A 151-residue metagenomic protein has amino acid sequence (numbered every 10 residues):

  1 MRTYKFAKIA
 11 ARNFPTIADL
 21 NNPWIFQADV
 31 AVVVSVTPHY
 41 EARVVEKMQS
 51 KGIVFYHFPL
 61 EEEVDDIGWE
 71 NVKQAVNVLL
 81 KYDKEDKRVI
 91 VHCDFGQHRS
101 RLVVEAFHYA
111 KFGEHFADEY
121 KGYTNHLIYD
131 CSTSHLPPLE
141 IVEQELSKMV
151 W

Functional and structural regions predicted by a protein language model:
Y4-V89, A106-E143, W151: Cysteine-based protein phosphatase catalytic domain of the PTP/DSP
H92, G96: Gly/Ala-rich beta-loop-alpha elbow adjacent to hydrolase catalytic centers
Q97-L102: Glycine-rich nucleophile elbow surrounding the catalytic serine of serine-hydrolase chemistry
